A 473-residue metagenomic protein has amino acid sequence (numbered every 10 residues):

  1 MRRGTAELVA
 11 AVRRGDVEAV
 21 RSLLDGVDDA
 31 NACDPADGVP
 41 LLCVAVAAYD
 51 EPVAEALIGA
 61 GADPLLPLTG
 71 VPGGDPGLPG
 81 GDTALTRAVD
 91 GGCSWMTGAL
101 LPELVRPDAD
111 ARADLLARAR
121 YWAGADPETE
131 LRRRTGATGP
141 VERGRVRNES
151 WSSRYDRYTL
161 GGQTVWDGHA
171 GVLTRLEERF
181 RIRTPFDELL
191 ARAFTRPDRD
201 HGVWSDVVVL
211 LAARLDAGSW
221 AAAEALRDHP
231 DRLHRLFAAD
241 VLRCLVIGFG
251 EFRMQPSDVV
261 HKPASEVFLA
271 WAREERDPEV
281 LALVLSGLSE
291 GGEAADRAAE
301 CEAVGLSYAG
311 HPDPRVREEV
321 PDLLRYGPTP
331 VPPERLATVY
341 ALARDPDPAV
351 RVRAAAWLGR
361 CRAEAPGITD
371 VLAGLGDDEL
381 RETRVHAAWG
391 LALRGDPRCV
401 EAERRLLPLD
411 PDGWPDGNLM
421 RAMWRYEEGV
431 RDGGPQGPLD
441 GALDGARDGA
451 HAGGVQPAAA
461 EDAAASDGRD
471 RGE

Functional and structural regions predicted by a protein language model:
R2-A10, C33-V44, P67-V89, A109-A123 (+1 more regions): Ankyrin-repeat boundary/"N-cap" motif
A19, P52-V53, W95-A99, P127: Conserved ankyrin/ankyrin-like repeat signature
R21-D29, E55-D63, A99-R106: Ankyrin repeat domain, specifically the short helix-to-loop turn at the C-terminus of the second helix of each repeat
D25, I58, L65-P67, R183-L190 (+7 more regions): Amphipathic alpha-helical scaffolding segments comprising HEAT/armadillo-like alpha-solenoid repeats
S205, L236, E279-L283, E318-E319 (+3 more regions): Alpha-solenoid HEAT/ARM repeat scaffold
R232-L233, D277-E279, P314-R315, P346-A349 (+2 more regions): Alpha-helix N-cap/helix-start positions at coil->helix boundaries
R243, S286-S289, R325, G359-R360 (+2 more regions): Structural signature of alpha-helical solenoid repeat scaffolds
